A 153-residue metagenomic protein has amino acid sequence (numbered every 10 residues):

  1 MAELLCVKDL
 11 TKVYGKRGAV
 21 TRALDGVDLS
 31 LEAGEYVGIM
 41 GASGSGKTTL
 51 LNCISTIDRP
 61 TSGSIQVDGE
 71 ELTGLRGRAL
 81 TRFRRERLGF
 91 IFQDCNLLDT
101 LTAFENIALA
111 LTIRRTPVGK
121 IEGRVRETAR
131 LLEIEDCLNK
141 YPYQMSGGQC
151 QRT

Functional and structural regions predicted by a protein language model:
A2-T153: ABC family nucleotide-binding domain
